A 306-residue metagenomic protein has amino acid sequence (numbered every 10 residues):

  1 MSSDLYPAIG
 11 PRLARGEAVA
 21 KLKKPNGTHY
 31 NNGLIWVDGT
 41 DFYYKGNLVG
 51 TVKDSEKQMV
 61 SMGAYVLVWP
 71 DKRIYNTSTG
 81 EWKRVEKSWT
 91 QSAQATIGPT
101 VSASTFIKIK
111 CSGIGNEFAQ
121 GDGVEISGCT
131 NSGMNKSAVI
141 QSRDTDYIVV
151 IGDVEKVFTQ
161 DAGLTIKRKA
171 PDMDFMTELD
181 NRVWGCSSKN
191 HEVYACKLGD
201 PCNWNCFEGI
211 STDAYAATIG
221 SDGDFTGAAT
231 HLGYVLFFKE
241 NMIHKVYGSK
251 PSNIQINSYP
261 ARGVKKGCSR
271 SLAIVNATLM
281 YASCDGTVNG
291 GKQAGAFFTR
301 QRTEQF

Functional and structural regions predicted by a protein language model:
M1-G46, P171-K245: N-terminal beta-propeller domains
Y43-K45, W69, Y75-S78, C186 (+5 more regions): Hydrophobic/aromatic beta-strand positions that recur at structurally equivalent sites within the blades
N47-Y65, S104-S112, I151, A261: Aromatic/His-enriched, Gly/Pro-containing loop or helix-boundary segments that lie immediately adjacent to catalytic
G50-K53, K167, A217-S221, Y259-V264: Surface loop/turn motifs at the tips and blade-to-blade linkers of beta-strand repeat domains
E56-A93: Hydrophobic or amphipathic alpha-helical targeting/insertion segments
K83-R84, Q91, G133, V149 (+5 more regions): Beta-strand initiation motifs
V85-S104, S112-Q120, S127-D172: Small/polar beta-strand repeat architecture
S221-F306: Beta-sheet-dominated scaffold domains
